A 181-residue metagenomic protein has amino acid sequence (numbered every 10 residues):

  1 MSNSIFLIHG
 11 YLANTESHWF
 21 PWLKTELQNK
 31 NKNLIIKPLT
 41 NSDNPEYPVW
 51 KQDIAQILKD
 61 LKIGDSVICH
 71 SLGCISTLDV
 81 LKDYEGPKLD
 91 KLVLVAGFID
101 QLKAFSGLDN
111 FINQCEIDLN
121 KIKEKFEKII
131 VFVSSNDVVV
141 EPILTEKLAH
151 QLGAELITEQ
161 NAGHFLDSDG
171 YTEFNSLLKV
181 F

Functional and structural regions predicted by a protein language model:
S2-I63: Active-site catalytic motif of lipid deacylating hydrolases and related acyltransferases
G10, L39-S42, L92-K103: Active-site nucleophile loop of the alpha/beta-hydrolase fold
A13-N14, S135-V140: Acidic catalytic loop of the alpha/beta-hydrolase fold
K32-I35, A149-L166: Catalytic histidine neighborhood in serine/cysteine hydrolases with alpha/beta-hydrolase-type architecture
P45, A162-F174: Catalytic histidine-centered segment of alpha/beta-hydrolase-like enzymes
S66-I68, L92: Conserved alpha/beta-hydrolase fold motif
I68-L78: Gly/Ala-rich beta-loop-alpha elbow adjacent to hydrolase catalytic centers
K125-F126, I130-V133, D137: Short beta-strand/loop motif that positions the catalytic acidic residue of the alpha/beta-hydrolase fold
